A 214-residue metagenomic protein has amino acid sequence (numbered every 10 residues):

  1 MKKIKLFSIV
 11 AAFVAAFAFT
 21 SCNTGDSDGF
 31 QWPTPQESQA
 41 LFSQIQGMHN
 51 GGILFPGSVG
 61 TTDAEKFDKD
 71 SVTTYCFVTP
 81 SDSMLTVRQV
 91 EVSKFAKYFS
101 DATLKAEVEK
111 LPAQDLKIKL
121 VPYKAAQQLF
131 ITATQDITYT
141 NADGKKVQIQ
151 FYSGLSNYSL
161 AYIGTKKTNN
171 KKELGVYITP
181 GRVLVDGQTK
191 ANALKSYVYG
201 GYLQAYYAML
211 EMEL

Functional and structural regions predicted by a protein language model:
M1-I45, M212-L214: Bacterial Sec-dependent N-terminal signal peptides
W32-L214: First exposed extracellular module after export/assembly in secreted or surface-exposed proteins
